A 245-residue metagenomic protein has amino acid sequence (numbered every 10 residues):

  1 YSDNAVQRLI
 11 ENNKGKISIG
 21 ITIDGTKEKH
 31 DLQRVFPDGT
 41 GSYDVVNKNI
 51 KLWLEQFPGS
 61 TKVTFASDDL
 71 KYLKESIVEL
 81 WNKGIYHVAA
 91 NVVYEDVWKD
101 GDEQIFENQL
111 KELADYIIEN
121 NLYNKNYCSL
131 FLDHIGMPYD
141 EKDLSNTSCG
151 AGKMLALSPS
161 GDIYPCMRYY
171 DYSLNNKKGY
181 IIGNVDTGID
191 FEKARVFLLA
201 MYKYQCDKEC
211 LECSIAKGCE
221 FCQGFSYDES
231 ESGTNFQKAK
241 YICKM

Functional and structural regions predicted by a protein language model:
Y1-E95: Radical SAM/AdoMet-radical enzyme domain recognition
E28-Q33, H87-I105, N126-E141, Y170-G179: Flexible glycine/acidic-rich beta-alpha junction loops that bind and position SAM and/or redox cofactors in anaerobic
N108-P138, R168-E220: C-terminal accessory region of radical SAM enzymes
S148-G152: Short, small/polar residue-rich loop motifs at catalytic or cofactor-binding pockets
S158: Short, acidic, Ser/Thr-enriched surface-loop or helix-capping motifs
Y170-N176, A216-M245: Iron-sulfur (Fe-S) cluster-binding segments and ferredoxin-like electron-carrier domains, especially [2Fe-2S]
